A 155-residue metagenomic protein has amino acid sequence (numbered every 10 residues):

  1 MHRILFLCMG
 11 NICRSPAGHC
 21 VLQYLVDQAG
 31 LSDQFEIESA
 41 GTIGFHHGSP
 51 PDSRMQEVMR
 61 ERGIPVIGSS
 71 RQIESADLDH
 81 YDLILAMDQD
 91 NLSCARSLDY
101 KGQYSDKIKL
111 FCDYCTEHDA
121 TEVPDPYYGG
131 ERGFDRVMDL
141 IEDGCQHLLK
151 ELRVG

Functional and structural regions predicted by a protein language model:
M1-Y81, K150-V154: Conserved active-site segments centered on acidic
S15, D88-Q89: Helix N-cap/beta->alpha junction signal
G44-S49, D77, M87, Y100 (+1 more regions): Acidic pyrophosphate-coordinating catalytic loop
L83, Q89-G155: Phosphate-binding/catalytic loops
